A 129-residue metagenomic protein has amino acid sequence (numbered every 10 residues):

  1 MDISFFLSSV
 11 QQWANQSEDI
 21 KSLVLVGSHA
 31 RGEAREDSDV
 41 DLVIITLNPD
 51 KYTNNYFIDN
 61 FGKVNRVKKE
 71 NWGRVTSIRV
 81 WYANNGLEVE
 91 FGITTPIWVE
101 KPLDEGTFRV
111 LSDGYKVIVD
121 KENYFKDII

Functional and structural regions predicted by a protein language model:
M1-V24: Helical scaffold of the NTase/Pol beta-like nucleotidyltransferase catalytic core
S9-Q12, V26-R31, N65-K68, T76-R79: Short secondary-structure capping/turn segments at boundaries of alpha-helices and beta-strands
Q12-S17, K51-N54, N60-R66: N-terminal start-of-chain detector that recognizes signal peptides and the immediate post-cleavage beginning
N15-S17, A34, W72, A83: A generic structural signal for short, solvent-exposed coil/turn residues that cap or connect secondary-structure
S22, A34-E36, W81: Residue-level marker of motif borders
G27-F61, N85-G92: Catalytic metal-binding acidic patch
F61-I129: Conserved NTP/Mg2+-binding pocket subregion across the NTase superfamily
